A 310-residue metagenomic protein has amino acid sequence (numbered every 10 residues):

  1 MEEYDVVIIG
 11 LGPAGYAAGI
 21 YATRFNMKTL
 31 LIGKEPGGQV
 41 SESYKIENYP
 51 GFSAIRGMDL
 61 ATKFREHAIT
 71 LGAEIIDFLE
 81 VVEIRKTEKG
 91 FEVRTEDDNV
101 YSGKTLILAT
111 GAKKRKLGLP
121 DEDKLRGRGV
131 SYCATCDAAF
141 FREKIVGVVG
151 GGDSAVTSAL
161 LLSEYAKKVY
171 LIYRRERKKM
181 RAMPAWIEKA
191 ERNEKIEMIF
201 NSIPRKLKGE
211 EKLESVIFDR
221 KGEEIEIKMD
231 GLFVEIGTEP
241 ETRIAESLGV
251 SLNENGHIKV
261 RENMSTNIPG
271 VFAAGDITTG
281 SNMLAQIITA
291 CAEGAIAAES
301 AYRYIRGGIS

Functional and structural regions predicted by a protein language model:
E3, F78, R142-K144, N201: Phosphate-coordination loops involved in phosphoryl transfer and adenosine-cofactor binding
Y4-A73, A155-R181: Beta1-alpha1 glycine-rich phosphate/pyrophosphate-binding loop at the start of Rossmann-like nucleotide-binding domains
G12-P13, A112-K114, G152-S154, T278: Residue-level detector of alpha-helix initiation sites
K28, I145, K167-L171, K195 (+1 more regions): Residues at the starts of beta-strands that form the adenosine-phosphate
A68-T95, Y101-S102, L108, E164-E262 (+1 more regions): A Rossmann-like FAD-binding core segment of flavoenzymes
K113, G118, K124-F140, I236-I288 (+1 more regions): FAD-site-proximal beta/loop scaffold in flavoenzymes
V156-S158, I277-S310: A conserved FAD-binding loop/helix module that cradles the flavin
